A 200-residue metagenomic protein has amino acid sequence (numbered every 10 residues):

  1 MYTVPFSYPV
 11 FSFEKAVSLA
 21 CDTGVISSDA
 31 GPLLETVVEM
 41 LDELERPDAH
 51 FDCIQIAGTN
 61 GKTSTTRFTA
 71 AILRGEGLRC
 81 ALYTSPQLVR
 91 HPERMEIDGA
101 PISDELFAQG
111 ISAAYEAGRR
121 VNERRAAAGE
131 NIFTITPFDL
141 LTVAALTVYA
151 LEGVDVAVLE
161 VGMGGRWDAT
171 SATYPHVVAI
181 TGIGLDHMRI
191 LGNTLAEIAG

Functional and structural regions predicted by a protein language model:
M1-G58, T65-E76, Y83, E123-I132: Short functional linear segments
M1-T3, T181, L195: Intrinsic structural disorder
L34, E39-A49, G75-T173, L185-A199: ATP-dependent carboxylate-amine ligase catalytic core
I56-G58, I97, G182: Short glycine-centered, acidic/aromatic-flanked micro-motifs in structured strand/loop junctions that mark active-site
N60-K62, Q87-L88: Short active-site-proximal "capping" loops at secondary-structure junctions
G61-S64, F68, E96-I97, A172: Short amphipathic alpha-helical patches
A70, A199-G200: Short amphipathic alpha-helical segments and helix-helix/interface helices
V177-G184: Conserved beta-strand/loop subsegment of P-loop NTPase cores
